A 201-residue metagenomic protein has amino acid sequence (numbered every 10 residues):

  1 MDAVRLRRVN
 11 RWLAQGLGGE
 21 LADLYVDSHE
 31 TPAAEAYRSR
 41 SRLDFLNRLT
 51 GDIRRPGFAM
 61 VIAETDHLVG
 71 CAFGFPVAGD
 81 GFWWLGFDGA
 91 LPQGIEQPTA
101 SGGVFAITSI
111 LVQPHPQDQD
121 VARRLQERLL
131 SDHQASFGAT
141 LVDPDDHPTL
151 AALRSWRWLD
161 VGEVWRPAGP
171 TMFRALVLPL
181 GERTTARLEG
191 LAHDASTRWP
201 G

Functional and structural regions predicted by a protein language model:
M1-N47, R55, M60-V69, F73 (+1 more regions): Short amphipathic alpha-helix that is part of the acyltransferase structural core
Y25, A152-R154, W158: Conserved active-site tyrosine of GNAT-family acetyltransferases
R48-I62, V77-W84, A106: A short helix-loop-beta-strand connector motif used in the catalytic cores of GNAT acetyltransferases and, in some
G57-I62, C71, V104, S109 (+1 more regions): Short hydrophobic/aromatic beta-strand element in the GNAT-like acyltransferase core that lines or flanks the acyl-donor
F73-L111, Q117: Conserved acyl-donor/pantetheine-binding loop and adjacent beta-alpha core of acyl/acetyltransferases and related
I107-S131, S155: Conserved acetyl-CoA-binding loop-helix of GNAT-fold acetyltransferases
S131-P144: Conserved GNAT acetyl-CoA-binding A-motif
L141, R157-R174: Conserved catalytic-core motifs of GNAT/GCN5-like acyltransferases
